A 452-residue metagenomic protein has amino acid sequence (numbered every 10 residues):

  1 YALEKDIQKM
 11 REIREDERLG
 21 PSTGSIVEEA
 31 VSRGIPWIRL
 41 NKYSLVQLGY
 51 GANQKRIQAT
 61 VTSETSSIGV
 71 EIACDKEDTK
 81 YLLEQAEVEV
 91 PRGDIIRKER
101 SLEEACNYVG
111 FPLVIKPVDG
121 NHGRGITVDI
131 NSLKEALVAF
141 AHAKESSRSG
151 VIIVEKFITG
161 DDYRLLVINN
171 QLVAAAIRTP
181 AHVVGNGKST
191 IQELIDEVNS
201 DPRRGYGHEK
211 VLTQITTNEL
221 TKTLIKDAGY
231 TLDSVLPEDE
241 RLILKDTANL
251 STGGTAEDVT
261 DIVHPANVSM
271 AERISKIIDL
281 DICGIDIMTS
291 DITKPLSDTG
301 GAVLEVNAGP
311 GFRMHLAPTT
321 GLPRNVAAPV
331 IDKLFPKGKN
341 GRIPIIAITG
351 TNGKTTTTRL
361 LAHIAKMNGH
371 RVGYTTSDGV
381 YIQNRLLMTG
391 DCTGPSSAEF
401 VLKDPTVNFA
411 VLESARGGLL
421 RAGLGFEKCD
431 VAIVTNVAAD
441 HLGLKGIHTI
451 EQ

Functional and structural regions predicted by a protein language model:
Y1-S32, Q171-E193, K245-T349: ATP-dependent carboxylate activation and anion-phosphoryl transfer catalytic cores that bind Mg-ATP to form
S25-L45: Structured, non-catalytic alpha/beta "coupling" segments that mediate domain-domain communication and provide generic
I26, T79, T357-L361: Hydrophobic residues within alpha-helices that form the first helical element adjacent to the glycine-rich loop
W37, V90, L113, I152 (+2 more regions): Hydrophobic anchor at the start of a short beta-strand that flanks the dinucleotide cofactor-binding loop
R56-N218, P265: Active-site nucleotide/adenylate-binding loops and adjacent lid/helix of ATP-dependent enzymes
G110, S149, L280, T406-V407: Short, high-confidence coil segments that cap the C-terminus of an alpha-helix and link into the following beta-strand
L194-T255: Extended, charge-rich helix/loop segments that form flexible, surface "patches" used to engage negatively charged
F335-Q452: Phosphate-binding loop of NTP-binding sites
